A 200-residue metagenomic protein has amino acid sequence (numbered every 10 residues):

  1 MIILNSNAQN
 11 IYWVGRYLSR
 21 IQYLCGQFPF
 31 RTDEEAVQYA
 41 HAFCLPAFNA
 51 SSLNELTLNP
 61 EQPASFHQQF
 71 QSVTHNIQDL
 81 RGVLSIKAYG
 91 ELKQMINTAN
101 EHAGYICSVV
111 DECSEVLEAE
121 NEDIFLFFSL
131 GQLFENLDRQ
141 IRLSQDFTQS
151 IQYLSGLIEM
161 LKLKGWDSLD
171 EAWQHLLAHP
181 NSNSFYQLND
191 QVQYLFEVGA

Functional and structural regions predicted by a protein language model:
M1-A200: Alpha-helical transmembrane segments and their helix-helix packing motifs
